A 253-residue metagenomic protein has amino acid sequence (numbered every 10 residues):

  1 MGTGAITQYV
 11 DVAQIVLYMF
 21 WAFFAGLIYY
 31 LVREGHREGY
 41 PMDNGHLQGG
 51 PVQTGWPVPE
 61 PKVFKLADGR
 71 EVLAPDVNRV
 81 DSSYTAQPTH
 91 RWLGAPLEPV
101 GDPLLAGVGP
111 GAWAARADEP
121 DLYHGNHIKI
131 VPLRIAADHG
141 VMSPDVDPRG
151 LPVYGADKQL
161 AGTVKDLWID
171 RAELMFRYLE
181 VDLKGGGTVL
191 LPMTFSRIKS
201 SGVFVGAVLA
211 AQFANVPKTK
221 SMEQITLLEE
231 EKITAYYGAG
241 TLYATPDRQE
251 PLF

Functional and structural regions predicted by a protein language model:
M1-F253: Peripheral interaction segments used for macromolecular assembly
